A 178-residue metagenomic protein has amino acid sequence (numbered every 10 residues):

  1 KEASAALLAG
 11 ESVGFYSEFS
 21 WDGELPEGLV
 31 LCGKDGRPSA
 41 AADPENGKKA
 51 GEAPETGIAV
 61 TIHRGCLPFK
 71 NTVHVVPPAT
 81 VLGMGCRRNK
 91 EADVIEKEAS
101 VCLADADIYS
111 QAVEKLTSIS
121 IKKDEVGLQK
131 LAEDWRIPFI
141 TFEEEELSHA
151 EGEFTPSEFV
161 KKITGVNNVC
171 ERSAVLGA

Functional and structural regions predicted by a protein language model:
K1, I119, L128-N168: Long, charge-dense
K1-K122: Conserved mixed alpha/beta catalytic, RNA-binding, or beta-rich assembly cores of soluble enzyme, regulatory
E2-G10, N168-A178: Anaerobic metallocofactor- and corrinoid-dependent redox/one-carbon enzyme cores, especially those from methanogenesis
N71, D93-I95, G127-Q129, G152-E153: Short, well-ordered secondary-structure micro-motifs
E96, S100, Q129, V169-S173: Predominant activation on well-ordered alpha-helical scaffold segments within soluble catalytic domains
Q111-K115, E146-S148, E171-R172: Short C-terminal domain-edge/linker segments immediately following a structured domain
